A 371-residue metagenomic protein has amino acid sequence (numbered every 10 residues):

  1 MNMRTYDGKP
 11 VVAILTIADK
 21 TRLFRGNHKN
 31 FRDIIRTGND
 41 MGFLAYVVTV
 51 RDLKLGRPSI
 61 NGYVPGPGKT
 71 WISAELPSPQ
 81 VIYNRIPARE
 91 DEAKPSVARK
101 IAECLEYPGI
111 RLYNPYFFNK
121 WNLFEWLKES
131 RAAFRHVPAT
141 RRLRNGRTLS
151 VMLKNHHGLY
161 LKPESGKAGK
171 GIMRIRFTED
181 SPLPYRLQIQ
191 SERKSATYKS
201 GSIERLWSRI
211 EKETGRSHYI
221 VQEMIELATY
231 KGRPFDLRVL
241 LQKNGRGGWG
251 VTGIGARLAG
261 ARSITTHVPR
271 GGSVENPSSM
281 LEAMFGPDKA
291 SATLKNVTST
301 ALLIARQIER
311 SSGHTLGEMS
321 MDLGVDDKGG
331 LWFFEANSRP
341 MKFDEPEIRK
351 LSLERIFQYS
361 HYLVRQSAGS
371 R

Functional and structural regions predicted by a protein language model:
M1-M3, P67-K69, P184-R186, S191: N-terminal accessory interaction module
G8-R22: Nucleotide-activated donor-dependent transferases that construct or modify glycoconjugates
I14, Y83-N84, L161, Q222: Redox-cofactor binding/interface segments in oxidoreductases and associated redox assembly factors
F24-D33, T37-T140, R144, T148: Conserved N-proximal alpha/beta basic substrate-recognition cap immediately N-terminal to, or forming the N-lobe
Y46-T49, I220-M224, D236-L237, R310-D327: A short glycine-rich, hydrophobically flanked beta-strand micro-motif that places a catalytic Asp/Glu for divalent metal
V151-Y160, E164-G272: Phosphate-binding site of ATP-dependent enzymes
V274-G317, V325-R371: C-terminal active-site "lid" helix and adjoining low-complexity regulatory extension at the edge of ATP-using catalytic
